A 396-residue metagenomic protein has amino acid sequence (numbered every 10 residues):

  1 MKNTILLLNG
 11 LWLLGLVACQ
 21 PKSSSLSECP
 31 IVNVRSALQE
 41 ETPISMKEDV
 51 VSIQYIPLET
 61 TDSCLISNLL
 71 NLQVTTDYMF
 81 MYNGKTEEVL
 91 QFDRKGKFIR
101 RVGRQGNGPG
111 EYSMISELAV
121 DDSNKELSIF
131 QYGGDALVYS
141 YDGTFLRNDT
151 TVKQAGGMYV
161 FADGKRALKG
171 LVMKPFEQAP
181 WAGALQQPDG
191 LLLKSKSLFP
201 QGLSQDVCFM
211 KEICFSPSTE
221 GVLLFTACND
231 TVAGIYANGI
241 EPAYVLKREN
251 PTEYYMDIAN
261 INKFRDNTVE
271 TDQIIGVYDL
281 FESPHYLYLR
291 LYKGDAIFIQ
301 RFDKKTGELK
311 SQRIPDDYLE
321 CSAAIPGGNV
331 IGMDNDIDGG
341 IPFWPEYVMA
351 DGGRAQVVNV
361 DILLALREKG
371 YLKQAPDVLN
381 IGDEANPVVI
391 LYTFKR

Functional and structural regions predicted by a protein language model:
L16-A18: C-terminal motif of bacterial Sec signal peptides marking the signal peptidase cleavage site
S23-E59: Blade/loop signatures of beta-propeller domains
I53-E87: Beta-strand-rich domains and repeat architectures in extracellular enzymes and scaffolds, especially beta-propellers
E59-C64, N68, K97-N124, Q131: Blade-loop segments of beta-propeller domains
D62, G103-E111, T150-G157, F199-S204 (+2 more regions): Short coil/turn segments at the loop-to-beta-strand junctions that recur within blades of beta-propeller repeat folds
N68-N71, S113-L118, K153-A162, Q205-I213 (+2 more regions): Repeated scaffold domains used in trafficking and secretory/extracellular systems, primarily beta-propellers
M114-I115, Y132-A179, K194-S204: Asp-box/WD-like beta-propeller blade repeats and closely related beta-sheet repeat scaffolds
Y244-V269, T306-A350, L364: Conserved blade-ending motifs and adjacent loop-strand segments that build the rim/top face of beta-propeller domains
